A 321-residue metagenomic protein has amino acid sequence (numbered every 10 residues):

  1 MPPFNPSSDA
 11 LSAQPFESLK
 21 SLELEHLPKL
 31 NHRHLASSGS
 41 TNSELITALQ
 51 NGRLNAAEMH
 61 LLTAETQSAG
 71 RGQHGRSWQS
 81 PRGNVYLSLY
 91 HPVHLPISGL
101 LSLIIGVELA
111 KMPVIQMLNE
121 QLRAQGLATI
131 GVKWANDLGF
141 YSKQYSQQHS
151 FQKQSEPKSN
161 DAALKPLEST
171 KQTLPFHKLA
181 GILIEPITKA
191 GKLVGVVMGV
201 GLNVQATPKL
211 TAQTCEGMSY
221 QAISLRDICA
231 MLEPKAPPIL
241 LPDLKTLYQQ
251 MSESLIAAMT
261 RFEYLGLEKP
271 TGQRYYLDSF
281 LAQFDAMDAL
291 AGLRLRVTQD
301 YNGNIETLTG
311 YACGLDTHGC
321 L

Functional and structural regions predicted by a protein language model:
M1-T129, Q144-L174: N-terminal lobe of the biotin/lipoate ligase/transferase fold
G70, D137, G201: Active-site glycine-centered loops adjacent to acidic/histidine catalytic or metal-binding residues that shape
H91-P96, T188, V204, C229-K235: A generic structural motif
K133-F140, L179, L183: Glycine- and Gly-Pro-enriched alpha-helical subdomains that act as flexible, kink-prone "lid/hinge" or packing modules
A190-C229: Short, acidic (Asp/Glu-rich) active-site segment that either coordinates a divalent metal cofactor
A230-I305: Conserved, helical-rich catalytic subdomain that frames metal- and/or nucleotide-binding sites in enzyme alpha/beta
E306-G314: Short beta-strand-centered aromatic/proline hotspots
H318-L321: Short aromatic-glycine-enriched beta-strand elements
